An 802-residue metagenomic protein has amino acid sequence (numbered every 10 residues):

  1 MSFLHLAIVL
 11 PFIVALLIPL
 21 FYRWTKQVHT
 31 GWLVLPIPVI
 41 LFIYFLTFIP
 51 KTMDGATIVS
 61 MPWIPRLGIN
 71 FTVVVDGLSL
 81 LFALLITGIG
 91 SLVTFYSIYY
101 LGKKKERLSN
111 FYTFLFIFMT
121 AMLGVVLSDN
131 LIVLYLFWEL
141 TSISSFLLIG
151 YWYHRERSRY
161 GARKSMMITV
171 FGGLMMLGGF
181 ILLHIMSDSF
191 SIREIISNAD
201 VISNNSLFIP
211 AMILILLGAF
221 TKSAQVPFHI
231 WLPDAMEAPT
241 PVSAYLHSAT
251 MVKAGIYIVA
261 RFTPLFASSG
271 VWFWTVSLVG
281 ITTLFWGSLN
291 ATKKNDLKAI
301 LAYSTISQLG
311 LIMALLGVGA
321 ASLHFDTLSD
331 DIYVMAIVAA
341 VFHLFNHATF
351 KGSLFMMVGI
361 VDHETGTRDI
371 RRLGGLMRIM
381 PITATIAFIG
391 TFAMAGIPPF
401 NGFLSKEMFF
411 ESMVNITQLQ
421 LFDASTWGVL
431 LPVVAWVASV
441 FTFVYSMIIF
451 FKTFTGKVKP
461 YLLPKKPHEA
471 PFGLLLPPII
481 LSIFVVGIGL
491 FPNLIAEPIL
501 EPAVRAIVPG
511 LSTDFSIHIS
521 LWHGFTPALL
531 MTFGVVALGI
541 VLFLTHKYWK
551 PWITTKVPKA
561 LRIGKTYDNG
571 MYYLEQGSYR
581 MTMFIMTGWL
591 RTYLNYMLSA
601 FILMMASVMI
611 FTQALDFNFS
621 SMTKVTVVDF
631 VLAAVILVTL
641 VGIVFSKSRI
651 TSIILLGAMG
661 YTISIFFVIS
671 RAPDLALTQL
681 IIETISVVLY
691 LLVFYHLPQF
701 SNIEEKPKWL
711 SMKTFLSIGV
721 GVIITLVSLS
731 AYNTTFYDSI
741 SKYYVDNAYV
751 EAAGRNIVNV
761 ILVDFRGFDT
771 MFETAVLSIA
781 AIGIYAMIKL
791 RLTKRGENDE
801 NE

Functional and structural regions predicted by a protein language model:
M1-E497, S520-K550, E575, T592-T612 (+4 more regions): ...captures the hydrophobic TM-helix bundle architecture rather than a specific catalytic motif, and can also fire on
M1-S2, A672-V687: Membrane-embedded alpha-helical segments of integral membrane proteins
V73, F345-H347, L373, W589 (+3 more regions): Hydrophobic alpha-helical elements at and bordering transmembrane segments of multi-pass membrane proteins
I495-G534, I540-I654, A658, T662-F667 (+2 more regions): Aromatic-capped, Gly/Pro-kinked transmembrane alpha-helices
I654, I681-I685, Y690-F694: Conserved RecA-like P-loop NTPase helicase motor core
I669-S670, V693: Conserved thiamine diphosphate
V687-L692, E704, K708, G754-N756 (+1 more regions): C-terminal transmembrane helix pair
H696, F700-S701: Membrane-interface junctions at the ends of membrane-embedded or membrane-associated helices
